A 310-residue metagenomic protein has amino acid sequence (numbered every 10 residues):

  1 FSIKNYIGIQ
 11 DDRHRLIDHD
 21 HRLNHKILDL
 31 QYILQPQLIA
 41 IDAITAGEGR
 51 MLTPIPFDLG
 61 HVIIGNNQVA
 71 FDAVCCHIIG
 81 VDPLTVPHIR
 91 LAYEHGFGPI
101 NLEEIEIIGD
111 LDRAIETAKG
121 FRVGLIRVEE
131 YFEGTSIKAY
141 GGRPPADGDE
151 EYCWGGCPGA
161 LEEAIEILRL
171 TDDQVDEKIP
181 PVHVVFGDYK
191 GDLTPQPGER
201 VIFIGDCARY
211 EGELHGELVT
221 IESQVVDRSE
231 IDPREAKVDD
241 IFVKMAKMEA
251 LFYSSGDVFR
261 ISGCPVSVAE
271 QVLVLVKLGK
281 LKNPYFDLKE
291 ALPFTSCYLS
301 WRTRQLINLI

Functional and structural regions predicted by a protein language model:
F1-I310: Extended, low-polarity segments enriched in aliphatic/aromatic residues
